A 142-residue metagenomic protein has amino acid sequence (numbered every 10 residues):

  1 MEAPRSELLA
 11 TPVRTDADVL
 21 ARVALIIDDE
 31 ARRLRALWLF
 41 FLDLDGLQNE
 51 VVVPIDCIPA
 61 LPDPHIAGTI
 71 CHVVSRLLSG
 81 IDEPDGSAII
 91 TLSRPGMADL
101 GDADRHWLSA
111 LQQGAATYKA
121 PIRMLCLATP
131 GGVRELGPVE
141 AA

Functional and structural regions predicted by a protein language model:
M1-V23: Basic, amphipathic N-terminal segments that precede the first structured/catalytic domain
E2-P4, R32, G46, H106-A142: Divalent-metal-activated hydrolytic enzyme cores
L20, L34-W38, D85-S87: Short, surface-exposed beta-edge/turn micro-motifs
I27-L34: Conserved RecA-like P-loop NTPase helicase motor core
L37-F41, L125-C126: Short beta-strand scaffold segments in enzyme catalytic cores
L47-L61: Short glycine-rich, Thr/Ser-proximal phosphate-binding strand/loop in the N-terminal lobe of ATP-dependent enzymes
V53-I55, D102-S109: "Short basic amphipathic alpha-helical interaction patches in structured regions
A60-D102: Short HxH-centered metal-ligating active-site micro-motif
